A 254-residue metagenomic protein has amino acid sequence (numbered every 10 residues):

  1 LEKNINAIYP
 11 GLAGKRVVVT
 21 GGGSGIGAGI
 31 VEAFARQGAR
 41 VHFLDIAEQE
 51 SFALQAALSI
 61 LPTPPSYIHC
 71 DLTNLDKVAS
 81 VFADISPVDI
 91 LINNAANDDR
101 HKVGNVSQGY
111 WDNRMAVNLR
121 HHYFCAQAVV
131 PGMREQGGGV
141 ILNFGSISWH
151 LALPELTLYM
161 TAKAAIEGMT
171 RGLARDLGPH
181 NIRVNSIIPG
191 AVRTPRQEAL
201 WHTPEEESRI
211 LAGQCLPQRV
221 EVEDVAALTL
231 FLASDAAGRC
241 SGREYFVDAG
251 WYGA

Functional and structural regions predicted by a protein language model:
G23-G25: Conserved glycine-rich cofactor-binding loop
K102-V103, S107-M115, E207-I210: Substrate-binding pocket helix/loop in short-chain dehydrogenase/reductase
G104, L151-T157, P179-H180, P217 (+1 more regions): Active-site loop immediately N-terminal to the catalytic Tyr-X3-Lys motif of short-chain dehydrogenase/reductase
A126, A162, T170: Active-site helix of classical SDR
P131, R175-P179, G238: Alpha-helical segment proximal to the catalytic Tyr-Lys
S146: Residue(s) in the substrate-gating loop at a strand-loop-helix junction that position the organic substrate next
R183, R219-V247, Y252: C-terminal substrate-recognition "lid" of short-chain dehydrogenase/reductases
